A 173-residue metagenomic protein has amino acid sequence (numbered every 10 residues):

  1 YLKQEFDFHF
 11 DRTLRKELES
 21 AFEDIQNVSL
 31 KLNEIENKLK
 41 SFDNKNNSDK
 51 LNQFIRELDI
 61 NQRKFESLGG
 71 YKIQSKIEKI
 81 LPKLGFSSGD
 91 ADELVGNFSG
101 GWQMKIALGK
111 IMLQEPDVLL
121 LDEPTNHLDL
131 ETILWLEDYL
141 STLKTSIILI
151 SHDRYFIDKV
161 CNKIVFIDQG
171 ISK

Functional and structural regions predicted by a protein language model:
Y1-K173: ABC ATP-binding cassette signature C-motif
